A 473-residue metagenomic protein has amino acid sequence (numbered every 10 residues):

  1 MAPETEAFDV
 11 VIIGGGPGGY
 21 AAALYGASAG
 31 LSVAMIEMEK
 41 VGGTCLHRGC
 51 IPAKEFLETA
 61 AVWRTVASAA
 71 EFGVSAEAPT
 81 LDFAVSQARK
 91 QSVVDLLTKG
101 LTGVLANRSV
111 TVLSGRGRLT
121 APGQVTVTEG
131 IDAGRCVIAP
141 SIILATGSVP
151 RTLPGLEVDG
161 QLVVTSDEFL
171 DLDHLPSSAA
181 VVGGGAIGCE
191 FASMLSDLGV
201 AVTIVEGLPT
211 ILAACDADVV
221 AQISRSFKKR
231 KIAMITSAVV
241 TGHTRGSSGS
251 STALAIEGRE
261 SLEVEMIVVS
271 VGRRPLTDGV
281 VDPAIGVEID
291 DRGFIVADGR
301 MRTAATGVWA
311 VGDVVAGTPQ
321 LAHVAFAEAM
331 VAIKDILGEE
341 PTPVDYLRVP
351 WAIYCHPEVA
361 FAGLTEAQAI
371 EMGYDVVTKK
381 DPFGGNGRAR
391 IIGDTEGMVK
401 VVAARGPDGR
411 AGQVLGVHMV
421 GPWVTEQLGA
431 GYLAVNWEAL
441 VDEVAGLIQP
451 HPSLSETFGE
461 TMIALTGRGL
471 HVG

Functional and structural regions predicted by a protein language model:
A2-F8, L24-L31, I36-L175, T203 (+7 more regions): Glycine-rich flavin
E4-G16, L175-G185: Beta1/beta-strand and adjacent pyrophosphate-binding region of the FAD-binding site in flavoprotein oxidoreductases
V11-G18, A22, A27-E39, T44 (+3 more regions): Flexible, glycine-rich terminal cap/loop adjacent to redox cofactors in electron-transfer oxidoreductases
V11-I13, G117, C136-G147, V182 (+2 more regions): Short hydrophobic core segments
T111-S114, R118-E129, L198-G299, L364 (+4 more regions): A Rossmann-like FAD-binding core segment of flavoenzymes
D159-P176, S261-G338, A430: FAD-site-proximal beta/loop scaffold in flavoenzymes
D173-C215: Rossmann-like NAD(P)H-binding beta-loop-alpha module
D218, Q222, V311-Q368, H451-G473: A conserved FAD-binding loop/helix module that cradles the flavin
